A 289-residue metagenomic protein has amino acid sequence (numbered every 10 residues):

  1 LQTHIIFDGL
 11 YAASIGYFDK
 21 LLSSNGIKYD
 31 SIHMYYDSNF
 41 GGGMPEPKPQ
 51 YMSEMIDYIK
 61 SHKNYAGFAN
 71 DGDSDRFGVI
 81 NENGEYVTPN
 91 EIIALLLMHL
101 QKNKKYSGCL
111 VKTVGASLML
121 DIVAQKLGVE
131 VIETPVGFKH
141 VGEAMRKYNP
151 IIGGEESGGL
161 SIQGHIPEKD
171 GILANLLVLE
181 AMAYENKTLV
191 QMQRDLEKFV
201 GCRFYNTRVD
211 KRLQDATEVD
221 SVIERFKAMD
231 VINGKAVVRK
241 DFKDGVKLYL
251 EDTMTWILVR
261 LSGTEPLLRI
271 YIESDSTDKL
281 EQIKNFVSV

Functional and structural regions predicted by a protein language model:
L1-K28: Active-site pocket-lining segments that scaffold enzyme catalytic pockets across diverse folds
F7, S31-H33, A69-N70, V79 (+4 more regions): General beta-strand structural signal in soluble alpha/beta enzymes
L10-I15, S74-D75, A116-L118, S276: Gly/Ser/Thr-rich loops at beta-strand to alpha-helix junctions that form or flank small-molecule/cofactor-binding
G16-D19, S23, M52-K60, A94-Q101 (+3 more regions): Predominant activation on well-ordered alpha-helical scaffold segments within soluble catalytic domains
G16-L21, G41-P45, F77-N83, L120-K126 (+3 more regions): Short acidic, glycine/serine/threonine-rich loops at helix termini
K20-I80: N-terminal small/polar loop signature for handling phosphorylated ligands or for N-terminal nucleophile
E54-V114, L118-L127: Replace "Mg2+/Mn2+-dependent" with "divalent metal-dependent
Y65, K102, Y106-V289: Phosphate-binding and adjacent anionic-ligand microenvironments
